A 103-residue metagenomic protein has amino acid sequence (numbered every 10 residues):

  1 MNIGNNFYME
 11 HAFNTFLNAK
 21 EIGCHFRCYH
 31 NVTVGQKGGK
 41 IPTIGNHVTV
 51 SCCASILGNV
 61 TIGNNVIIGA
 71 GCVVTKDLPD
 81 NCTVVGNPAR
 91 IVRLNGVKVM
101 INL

Functional and structural regions predicted by a protein language model:
M1-V85, A89-V92, V97: Structural signal for interior beta-strand "rungs" in well-ordered beta-sheet cores of soluble enzyme domains
V97-L103: Terminal amphipathic alpha-helical/low-complexity segments used for targeting or macromolecular assembly
